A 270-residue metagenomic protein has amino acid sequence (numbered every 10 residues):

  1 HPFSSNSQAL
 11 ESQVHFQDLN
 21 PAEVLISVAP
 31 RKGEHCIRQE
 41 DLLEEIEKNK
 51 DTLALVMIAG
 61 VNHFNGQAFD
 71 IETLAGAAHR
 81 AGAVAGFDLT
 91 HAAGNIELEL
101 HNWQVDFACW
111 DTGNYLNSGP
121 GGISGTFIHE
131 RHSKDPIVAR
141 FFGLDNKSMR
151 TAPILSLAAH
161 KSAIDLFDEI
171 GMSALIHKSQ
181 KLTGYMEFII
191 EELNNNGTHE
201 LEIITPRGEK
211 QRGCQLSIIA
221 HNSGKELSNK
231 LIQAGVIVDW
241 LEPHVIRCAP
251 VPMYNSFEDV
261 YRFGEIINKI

Functional and structural regions predicted by a protein language model:
H1-Q8: Conserved PLP-anchoring active-site segment centered on the Schiff-base-forming lysine
A22-I26, P30-T90, Y115: Active-site phosphate-binding strand-loop segment of PLP-dependent enzymes
K48, N222-K225, N229-I270: PLP-dependent enzyme catalytic core of the Aspartate aminotransferase-like
G82, L89, A93, E99-N117 (+1 more regions): Conserved active-site segment immediately N-terminal to the catalytic lysine that forms the internal aldimine
G86-D88, C109, I204, D239: Structural detector of well-ordered beta-strand residues that form the stable sheet scaffold of enzyme domains
N117-I123, F127-K178, G184: Active-site C-terminal subdomain of aminotransferase-like
Q180-A234: Conserved PLP-binding catalytic core of the aspartate aminotransferase-like
